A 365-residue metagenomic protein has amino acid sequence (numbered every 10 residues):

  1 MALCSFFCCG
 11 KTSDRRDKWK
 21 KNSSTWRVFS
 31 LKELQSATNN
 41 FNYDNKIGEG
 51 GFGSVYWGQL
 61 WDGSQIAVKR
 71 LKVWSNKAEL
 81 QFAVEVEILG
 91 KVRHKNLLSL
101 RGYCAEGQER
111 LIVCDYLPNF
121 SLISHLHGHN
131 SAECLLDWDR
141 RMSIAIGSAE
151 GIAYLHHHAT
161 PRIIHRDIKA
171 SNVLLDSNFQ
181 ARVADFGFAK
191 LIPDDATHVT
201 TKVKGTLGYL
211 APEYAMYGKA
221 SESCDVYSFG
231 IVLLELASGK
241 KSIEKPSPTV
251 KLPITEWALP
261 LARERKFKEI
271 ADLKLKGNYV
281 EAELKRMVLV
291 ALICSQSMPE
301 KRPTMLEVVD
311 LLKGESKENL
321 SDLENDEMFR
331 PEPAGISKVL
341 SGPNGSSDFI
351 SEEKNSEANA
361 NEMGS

Functional and structural regions predicted by a protein language model:
M1-L98, G107-V113, N119-F120, G128-M142 (+5 more regions): Membrane-proximal cytoplasmic juxtamembrane segment of single-pass receptors with intracellular kinase/kinase-homology
M1-S24, V280-R286, V290, S297-S365: Intrinsically disordered, low-complexity cytosolic regulatory tails and linkers adjacent to catalytic/signaling modules
G102-Y103: A short, aromatic-enriched beta-strand patch in the conserved N-lobe beta-sheet of the protein kinase catalytic domain
E150-I163: Protein kinase catalytic-loop region centered on the HRD/HxD motif
Y217-E222: Activation segment
D225: Conserved catalytic-loop aspartate of Hanks-type protein kinases
